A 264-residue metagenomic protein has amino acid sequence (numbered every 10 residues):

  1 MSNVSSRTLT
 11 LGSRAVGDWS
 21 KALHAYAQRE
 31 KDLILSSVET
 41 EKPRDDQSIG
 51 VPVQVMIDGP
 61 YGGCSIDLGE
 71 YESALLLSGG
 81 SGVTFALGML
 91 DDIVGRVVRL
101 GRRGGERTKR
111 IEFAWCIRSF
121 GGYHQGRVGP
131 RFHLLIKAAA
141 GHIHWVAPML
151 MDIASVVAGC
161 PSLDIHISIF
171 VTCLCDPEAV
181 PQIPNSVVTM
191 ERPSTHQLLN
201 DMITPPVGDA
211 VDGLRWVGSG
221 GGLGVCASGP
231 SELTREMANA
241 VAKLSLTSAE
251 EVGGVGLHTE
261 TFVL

Functional and structural regions predicted by a protein language model:
V4-S6, L11, V16-C64, E106-R107 (+1 more regions): Reductase modules of NAD(P)H-dependent flavoproteins
L11, G79-S81: Hydrophobic alpha-helical cores of multi-pass transmembrane domains in eukaryotic membrane proteins
D67-E70: Short glycine/proline-enriched turns and hinge-like loops at secondary-structure junctions
E72-G79: Beta1/beta-strand and adjacent pyrophosphate-binding region of the FAD-binding site in flavoprotein oxidoreductases
S81-F85, L233: Hydrophobic/small residue at the entry helix of a nucleotide-binding pocket
T84, D91-D92: A cross-kingdom signal targeting lumenal/periplasmic-facing segments of multi-pass membrane and secretory-pathway
